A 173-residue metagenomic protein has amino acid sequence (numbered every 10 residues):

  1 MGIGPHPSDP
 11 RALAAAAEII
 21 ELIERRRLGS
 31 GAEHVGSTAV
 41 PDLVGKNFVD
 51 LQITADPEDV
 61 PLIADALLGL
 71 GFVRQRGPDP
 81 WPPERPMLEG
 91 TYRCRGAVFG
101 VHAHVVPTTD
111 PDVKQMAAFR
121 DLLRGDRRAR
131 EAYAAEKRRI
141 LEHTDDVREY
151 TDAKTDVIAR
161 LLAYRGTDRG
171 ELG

Functional and structural regions predicted by a protein language model:
M1-E33, A159: Helical scaffold of the NTase/Pol beta-like nucleotidyltransferase catalytic core
G4-P10, Q52, A118-L123: Short histidine-centered catalytic/ligand-binding loop motif
I20-L62: Active-site nucleotide-donor binding segment shared across nucleotidyl transfer reactions
L62-G71: Short amphipathic alpha-helices in soluble, non-transmembrane regions that often serve as interface/regulatory elements
F72-T109: Conserved catalytic core of two-metal-ion nucleotidyltransferases
V105, T109-G173: Catalytic cores of NTP-dependent nucleotidyl/adenyl transfer enzymes across multiple folds
